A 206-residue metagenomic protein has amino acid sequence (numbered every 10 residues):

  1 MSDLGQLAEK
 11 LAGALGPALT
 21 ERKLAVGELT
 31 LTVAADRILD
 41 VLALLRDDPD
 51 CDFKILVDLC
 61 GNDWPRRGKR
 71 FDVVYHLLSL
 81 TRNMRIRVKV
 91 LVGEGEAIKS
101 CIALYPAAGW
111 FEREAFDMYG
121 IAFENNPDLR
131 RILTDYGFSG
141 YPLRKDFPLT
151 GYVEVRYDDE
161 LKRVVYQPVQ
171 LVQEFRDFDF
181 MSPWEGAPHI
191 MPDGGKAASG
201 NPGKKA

Functional and structural regions predicted by a protein language model:
M1-A206: Terminal low-complexity/charged segments
